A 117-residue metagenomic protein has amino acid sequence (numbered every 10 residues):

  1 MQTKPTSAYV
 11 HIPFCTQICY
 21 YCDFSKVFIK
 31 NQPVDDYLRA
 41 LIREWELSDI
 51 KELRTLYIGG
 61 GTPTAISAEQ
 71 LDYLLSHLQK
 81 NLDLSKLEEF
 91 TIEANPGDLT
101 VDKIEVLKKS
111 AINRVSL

Functional and structural regions predicted by a protein language model:
M1-T6, R54, T64: Flexible, acidic/Gly-rich N-terminal and inter-domain linker regions that tether and position cofactor-handling modules
Q2-D36: Canonical Radical SAM [4Fe-4S] cluster-binding loop centered on the CxxxCxxC motif and its immediate flanking residues
P13, G61-P63, N95-G97: Active-site beta-loop-alpha junctions enriched in small/polar residues
C15, L41, I58, I92 (+1 more regions): Conserved, mostly hydrophobic/aromatic
C22, T55-G60: Short beta-strands and strand-loop turn motifs
Q32-A40, N95-D102: Glycine-rich anion/phosphate-binding loops
A40-K51: A short, N-terminal amphipathic alpha-helix
L53-R54, A68-L117: Radical SAM/AdoMet-radical enzyme domain recognition
